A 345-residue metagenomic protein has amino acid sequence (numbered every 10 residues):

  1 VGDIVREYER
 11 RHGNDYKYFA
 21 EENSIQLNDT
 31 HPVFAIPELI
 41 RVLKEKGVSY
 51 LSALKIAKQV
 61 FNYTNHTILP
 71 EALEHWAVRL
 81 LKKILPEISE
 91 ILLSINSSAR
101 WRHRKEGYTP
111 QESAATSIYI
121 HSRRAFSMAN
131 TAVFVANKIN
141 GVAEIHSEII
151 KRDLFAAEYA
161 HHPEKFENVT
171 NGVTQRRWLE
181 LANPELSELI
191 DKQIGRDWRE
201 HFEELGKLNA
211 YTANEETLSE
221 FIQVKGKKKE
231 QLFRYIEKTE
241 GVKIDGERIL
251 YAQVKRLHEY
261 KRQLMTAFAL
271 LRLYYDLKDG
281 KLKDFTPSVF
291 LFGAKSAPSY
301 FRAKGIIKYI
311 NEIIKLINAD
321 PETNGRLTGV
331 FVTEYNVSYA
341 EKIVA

Functional and structural regions predicted by a protein language model:
V1-A345: A conserved ligand/cofactor-binding region detector
